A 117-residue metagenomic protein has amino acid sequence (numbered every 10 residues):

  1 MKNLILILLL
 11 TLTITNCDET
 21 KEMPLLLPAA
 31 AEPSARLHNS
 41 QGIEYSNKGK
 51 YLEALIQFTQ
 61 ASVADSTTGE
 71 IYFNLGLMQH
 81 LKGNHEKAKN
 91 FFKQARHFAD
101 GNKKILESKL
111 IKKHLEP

Functional and structural regions predicted by a protein language model:
E19-A29, Q94-P117: Terminal, low-structured helical/coil segments at or just beyond the last alpha-helical repeat
P28, S34-R36, G69-E70, K103: Helix-start (N-cap) detector for alpha-helical repeat units in TPR-like alpha-solenoids, especially tetratricopeptide
S40, N74, E107-K109: Canonical tetratricopeptide repeat
Q60-V63, H97: Conserved structural position within tetratricopeptide repeats
